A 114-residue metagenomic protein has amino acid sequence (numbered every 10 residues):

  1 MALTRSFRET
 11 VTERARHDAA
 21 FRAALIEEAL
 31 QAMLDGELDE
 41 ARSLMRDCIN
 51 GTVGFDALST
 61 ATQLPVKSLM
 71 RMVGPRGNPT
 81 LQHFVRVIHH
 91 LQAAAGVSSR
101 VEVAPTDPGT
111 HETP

Functional and structural regions predicted by a protein language model:
M1-A19: General nucleic-acid-binding
R22-C48: Short, Lys/Arg-enriched anionic-surface-contact patches
N50-M70: Short alpha-helical DNA-recognition segment
T52, R76-G77, L91: The DNA-recognition helices of helix-turn-helix-type DNA-binding domains
P65-S68, R76, T80: Short coil turns linking two alpha-helices in DNA-binding domains
G77, V97-P114: Short, charged recognition helix plus adjacent turn of helix-turn-helix-like nucleic-acid-binding domains
L81-S98: DNA major-groove recognition helix of helix-turn-helix/homeodomain DNA-binding modules
